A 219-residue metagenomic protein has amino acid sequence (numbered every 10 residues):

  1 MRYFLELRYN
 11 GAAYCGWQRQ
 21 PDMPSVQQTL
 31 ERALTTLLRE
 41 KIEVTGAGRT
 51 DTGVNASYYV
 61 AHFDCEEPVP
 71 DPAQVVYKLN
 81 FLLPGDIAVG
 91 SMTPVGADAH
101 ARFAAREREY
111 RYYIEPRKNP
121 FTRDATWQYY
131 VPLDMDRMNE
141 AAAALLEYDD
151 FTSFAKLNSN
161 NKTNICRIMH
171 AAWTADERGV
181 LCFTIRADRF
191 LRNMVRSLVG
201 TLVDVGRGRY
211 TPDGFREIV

Functional and structural regions predicted by a protein language model:
M1-V219: Structured-RNA-binding interfaces characteristic of tRNA pseudouridine synthases
